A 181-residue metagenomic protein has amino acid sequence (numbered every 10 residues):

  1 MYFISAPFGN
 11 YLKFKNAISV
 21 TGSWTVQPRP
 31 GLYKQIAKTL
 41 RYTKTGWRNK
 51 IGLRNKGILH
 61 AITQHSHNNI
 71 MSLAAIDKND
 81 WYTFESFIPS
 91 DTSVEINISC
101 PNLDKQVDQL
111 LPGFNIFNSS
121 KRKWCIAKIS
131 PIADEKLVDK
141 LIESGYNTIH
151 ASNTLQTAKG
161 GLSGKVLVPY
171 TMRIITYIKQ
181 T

Functional and structural regions predicted by a protein language model:
M1-I70, A74-N79: N-terminal capping/small domains of soluble enzymes
M1-S5, I18, N68-S72, D91-E95 (+2 more regions): Structural preference for beta-strand elements that scaffold enzyme active sites
I4, S72-Y82, K123-I142: Active-site glycine- and acidic-residue-rich loops that bind and position anionic ligands or nucleotide-like cofactors
G9-I18, N79-S90, E135-I149: Short amphipathic alpha-helices and their capping/turn segments at secondary-structure boundaries
V20-P30, T92-S99, N147-L155: Non-cysteine beta-strand/loop elements that form the S-adenosyl-L-methionine
I62-S66, F114-R122, I142, I175-T181: Surface-exposed amphipathic alpha-helices with a cationic face
W81-G113: Hydrophobic alpha-helical segments and helix pairs
I98-Q109, P131-T181: Glycine/Thr-rich beta-alpha phosphate-binding loop at enzyme active sites
